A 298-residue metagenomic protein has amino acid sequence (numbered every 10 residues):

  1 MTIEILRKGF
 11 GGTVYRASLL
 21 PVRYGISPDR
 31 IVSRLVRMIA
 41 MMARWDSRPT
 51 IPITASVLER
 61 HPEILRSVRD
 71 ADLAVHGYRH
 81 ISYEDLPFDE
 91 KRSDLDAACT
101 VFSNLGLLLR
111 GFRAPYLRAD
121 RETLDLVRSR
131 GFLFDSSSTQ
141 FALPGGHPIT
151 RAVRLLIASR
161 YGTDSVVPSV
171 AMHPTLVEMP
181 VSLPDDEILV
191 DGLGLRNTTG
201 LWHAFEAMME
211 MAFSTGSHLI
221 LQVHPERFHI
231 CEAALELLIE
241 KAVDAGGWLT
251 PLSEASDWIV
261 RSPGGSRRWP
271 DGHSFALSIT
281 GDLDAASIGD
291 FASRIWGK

Functional and structural regions predicted by a protein language model:
M1-D70, L108, E240-K241, A255-K298: Active-site beta->alpha N-cap acidic-glycine motif
S27-V32, T50-E63, I81-K91, R113-E122 (+6 more regions): Acidic-and-aromatic substrate-binding clefts and catalytic sites of carbohydrate-active enzymes
L35-I39, P62-L65, R92-T100, L124 (+4 more regions): Generic structural signal for well-ordered alpha-helices, preferentially at hydrophobic/aromatic core positions
A43-D46, T199-S274: C-terminal domain-boundary segment and adjacent tail
P49-I51, L73-H76, R110-F112, F134-S137 (+4 more regions): Hydrophobic faces of well-ordered beta-strands that scaffold small-molecule active sites in alpha/beta enzyme cores
E59-L73, D125-D135, E236-V243: Short, electropositive alpha-helical surface patch
D70-D96: Substrate-binding cleft of extracellular glycoside hydrolase catalytic domains
S103-L107, R113-T215, P263-H273, I295-G297: Active-site-adjacent pocket scaffolds in enzyme catalytic domains
